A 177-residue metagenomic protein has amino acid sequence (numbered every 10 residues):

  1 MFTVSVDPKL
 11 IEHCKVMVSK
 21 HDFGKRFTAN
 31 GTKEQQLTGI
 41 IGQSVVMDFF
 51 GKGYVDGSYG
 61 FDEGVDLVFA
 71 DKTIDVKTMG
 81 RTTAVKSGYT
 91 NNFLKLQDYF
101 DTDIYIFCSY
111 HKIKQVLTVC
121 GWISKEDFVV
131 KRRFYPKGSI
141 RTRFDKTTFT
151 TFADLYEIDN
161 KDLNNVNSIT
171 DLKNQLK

Functional and structural regions predicted by a protein language model:
M1-A70, K77-K177: Nucleic-acid endonuclease domains
